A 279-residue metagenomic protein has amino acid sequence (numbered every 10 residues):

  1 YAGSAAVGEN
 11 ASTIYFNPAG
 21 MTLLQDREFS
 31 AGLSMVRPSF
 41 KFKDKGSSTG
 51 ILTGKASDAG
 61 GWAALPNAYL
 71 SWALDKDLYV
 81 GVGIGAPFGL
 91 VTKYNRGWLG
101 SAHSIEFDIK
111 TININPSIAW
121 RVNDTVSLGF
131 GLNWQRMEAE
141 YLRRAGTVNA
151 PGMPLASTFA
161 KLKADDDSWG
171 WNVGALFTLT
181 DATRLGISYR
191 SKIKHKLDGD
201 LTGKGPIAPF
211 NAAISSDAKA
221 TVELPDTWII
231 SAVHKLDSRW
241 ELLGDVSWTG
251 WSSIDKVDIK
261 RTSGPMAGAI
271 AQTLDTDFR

Functional and structural regions predicted by a protein language model:
Y1, T22-K41: Transmembrane beta-strand segments of Gram-negative outer membrane beta-barrel proteins
A2-G8, I14-R27, L70-K76, V122: Outer-membrane beta-barrel pore proteins
S4-A5, F42-G54, W62-R279: Outer-membrane beta-barrel porins/channels
